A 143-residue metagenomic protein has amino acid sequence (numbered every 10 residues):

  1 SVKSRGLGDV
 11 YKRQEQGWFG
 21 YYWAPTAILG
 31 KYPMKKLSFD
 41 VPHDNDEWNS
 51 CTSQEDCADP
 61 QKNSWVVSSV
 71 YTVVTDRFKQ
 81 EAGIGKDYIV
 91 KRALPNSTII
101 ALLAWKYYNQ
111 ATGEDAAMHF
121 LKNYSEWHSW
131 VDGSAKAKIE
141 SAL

Functional and structural regions predicted by a protein language model:
S1-L7, Y11: Single conserved hydrophobic/aromatic residue that forms the stacking wall/gate of nucleotide- or nucleobase-binding
D9, L29, I84, Y88-L143: An extracytoplasmic/periplasmic, membrane-proximal ligand-sensing/linker region
K12-W48: A ligand-binding cleft/hinge motif common to bilobed small-molecule-binding domains
R13-Q16, S64, D87-I89: A residue-level marker of the well-folded mature domains of exported/periplasmic proteins
N49, S53-E55: Extracellular secreted precursors and ectodomains with disulfide-bonded cysteine-rich loops/domains
C57-S64: A structural signal for short loop-to-beta-strand junctions that line the ligand-binding cleft of periplasmic/secreted
S68-E81, L102-W105: A bilobed periplasmic-binding-protein/Venus flytrap-type ligand-binding module shared by bacterial periplasmic
